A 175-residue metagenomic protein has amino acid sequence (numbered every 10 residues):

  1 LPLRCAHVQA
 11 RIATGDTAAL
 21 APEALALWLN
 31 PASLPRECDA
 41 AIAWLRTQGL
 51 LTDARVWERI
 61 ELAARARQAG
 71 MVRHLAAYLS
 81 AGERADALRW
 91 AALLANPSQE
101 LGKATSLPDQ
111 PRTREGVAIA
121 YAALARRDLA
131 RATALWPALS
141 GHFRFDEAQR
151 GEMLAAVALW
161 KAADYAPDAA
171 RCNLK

Functional and structural regions predicted by a protein language model:
L1-K175: Alpha-helical solenoid repeat scaffolds
